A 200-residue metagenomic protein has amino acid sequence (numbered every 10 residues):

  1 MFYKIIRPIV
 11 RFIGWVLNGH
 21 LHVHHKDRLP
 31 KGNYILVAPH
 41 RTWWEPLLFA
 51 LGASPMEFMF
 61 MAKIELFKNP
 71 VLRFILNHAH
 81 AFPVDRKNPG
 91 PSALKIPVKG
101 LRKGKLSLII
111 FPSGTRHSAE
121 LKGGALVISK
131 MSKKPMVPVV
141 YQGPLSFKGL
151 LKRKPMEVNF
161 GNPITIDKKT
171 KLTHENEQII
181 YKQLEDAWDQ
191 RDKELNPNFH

Functional and structural regions predicted by a protein language model:
F2-K4, P8-H40: Helix-to-loop junction immediately C-terminal to a conserved catalytic motif
V10, H78-V84, L108-S113: Short, basic, glycine/proline-bearing loop/turn elements
R11, L47, L126: Active-site phosphate/pyrophosphate- and oxyanion-stabilizing loops and adjacent acidic/basic residues in soluble
G14, A53, I75-L76, L101 (+1 more regions): A generic structural signal for well-ordered alpha-helical segments
L21, R86-I96: Glycine-rich, highly charged phosphate/nucleotide-binding loops
V23, I75-L76, M136, F160: Structural signal for hydrophobic
P30-N88: Catalytic core of membrane glycerolipid acyltransferases/transacylases, capturing the structured, soluble-facing
L94-H200: Non-catalytic C-terminal accessory region of glycerolipid acyltransferases and related lyso-lipid remodeling enzymes
